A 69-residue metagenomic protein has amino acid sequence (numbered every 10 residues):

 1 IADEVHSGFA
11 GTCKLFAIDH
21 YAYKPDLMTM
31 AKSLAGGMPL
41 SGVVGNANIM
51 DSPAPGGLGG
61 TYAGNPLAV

Functional and structural regions predicted by a protein language model:
I1-V69: Conserved N-terminal phosphate-binding loop of PLP-dependent enzymes in the Aspartate aminotransferase
